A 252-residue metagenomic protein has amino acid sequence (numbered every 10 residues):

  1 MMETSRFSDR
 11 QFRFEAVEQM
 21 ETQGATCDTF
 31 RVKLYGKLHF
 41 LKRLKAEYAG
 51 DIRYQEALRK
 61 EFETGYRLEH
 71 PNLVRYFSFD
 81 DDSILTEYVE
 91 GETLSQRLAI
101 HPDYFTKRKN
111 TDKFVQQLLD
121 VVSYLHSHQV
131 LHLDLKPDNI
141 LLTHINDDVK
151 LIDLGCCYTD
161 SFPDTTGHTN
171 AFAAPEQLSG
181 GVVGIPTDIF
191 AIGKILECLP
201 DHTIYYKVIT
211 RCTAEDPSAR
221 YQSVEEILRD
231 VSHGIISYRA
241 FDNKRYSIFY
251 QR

Functional and structural regions predicted by a protein language model:
V17-Q19, A25-E56, E63: ATP-binding glycine-rich loop module of kinase domains
E69-F79: Conserved HxN/HPN-centered segment at the entrance to the catalytic loop of eukaryotic protein kinase-like domains
D81-T93, R97: Conserved short submotifs of the Hanks-type protein kinase catalytic core that shape the nucleotide-binding pocket
L94-T106: AlphaC helix of the protein kinase catalytic domain
F114-V115: Activation segment signature within eukaryotic-like protein kinase domains
V122, H126-T143: Catalytic-loop of the protein kinase fold
P163-Q177: Conserved activation segment of eukaryotic-like protein kinases, specifically the C-terminal portion of the activation
D216-A219, E225-A240: Terminal C-lobe "cap" of eukaryotic-type protein kinase domains
